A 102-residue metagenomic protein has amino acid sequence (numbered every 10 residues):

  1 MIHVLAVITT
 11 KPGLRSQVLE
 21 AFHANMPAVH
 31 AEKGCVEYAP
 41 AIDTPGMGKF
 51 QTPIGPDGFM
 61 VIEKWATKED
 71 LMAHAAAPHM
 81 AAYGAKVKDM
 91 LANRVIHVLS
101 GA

Functional and structural regions predicted by a protein language model:
M1-I2, A102: Absolute protein N-terminus
I2-T9, A39-A75: Short, well-ordered beta-strand segments in beta-rich or mixed alpha/beta enzyme and ligand-binding folds
K11-G13, G101: Generic structural motif
L14-P40, H79-Y83, V87: Short amphipathic alpha-helical segments
P27, G34, D70, A92-I96: Generic structural signal for secondary-structure transition and capping sites
A39-D57, A82-A102: Glycine-rich beta-strand-turn "strand-cap" elements at beta-sheet edges
